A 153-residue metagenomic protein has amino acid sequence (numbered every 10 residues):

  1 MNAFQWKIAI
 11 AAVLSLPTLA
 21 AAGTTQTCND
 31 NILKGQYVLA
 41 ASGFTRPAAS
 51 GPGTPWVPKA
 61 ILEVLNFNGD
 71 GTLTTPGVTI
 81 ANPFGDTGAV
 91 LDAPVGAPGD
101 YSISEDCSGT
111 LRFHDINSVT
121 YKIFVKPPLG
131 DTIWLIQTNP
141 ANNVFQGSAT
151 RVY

Functional and structural regions predicted by a protein language model:
M1-I10: Bacterial N-terminal signal peptides that target proteins for export
A9-T18: Bacterial N-terminal signal peptides
A21-Y153: Mature soluble binding/inhibitory domains
